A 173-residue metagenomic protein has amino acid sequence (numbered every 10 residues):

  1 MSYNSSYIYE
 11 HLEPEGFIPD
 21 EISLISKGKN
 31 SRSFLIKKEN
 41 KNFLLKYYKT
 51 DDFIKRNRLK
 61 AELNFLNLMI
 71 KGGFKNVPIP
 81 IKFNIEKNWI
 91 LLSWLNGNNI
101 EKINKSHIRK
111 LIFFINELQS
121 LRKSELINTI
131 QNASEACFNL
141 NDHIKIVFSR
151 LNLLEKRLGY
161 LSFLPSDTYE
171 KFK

Functional and structural regions predicted by a protein language model:
M1-S23: Juxta-kinase regulatory segment immediately upstream of eukaryotic protein kinase catalytic domains
E15-K38: ATP-binding glycine-rich phosphate-binding loop
N40-F43: Glycine-rich phosphate/pyrophosphate-binding loop shared by adenosine-nucleotide-utilizing enzymes
L45-F83, K102-F114: A conserved alpha-helical element in kinase catalytic cores
K46-K49, E86-W89, N116-S124, E135 (+1 more regions): Catalytic cores of nucleotide-enabled group-transfer and carboxylate-activating enzymes in metabolic and assembly-line
K87-N98: Conserved short submotifs of the Hanks-type protein kinase catalytic core that shape the nucleotide-binding pocket
I90, Q131-K173: Active-site catalytic-loop/activation-segment of kinase and kinase-like phosphoryl-transfer enzymes
N98-A133, C137: Conserved kinase catalytic-core helix
